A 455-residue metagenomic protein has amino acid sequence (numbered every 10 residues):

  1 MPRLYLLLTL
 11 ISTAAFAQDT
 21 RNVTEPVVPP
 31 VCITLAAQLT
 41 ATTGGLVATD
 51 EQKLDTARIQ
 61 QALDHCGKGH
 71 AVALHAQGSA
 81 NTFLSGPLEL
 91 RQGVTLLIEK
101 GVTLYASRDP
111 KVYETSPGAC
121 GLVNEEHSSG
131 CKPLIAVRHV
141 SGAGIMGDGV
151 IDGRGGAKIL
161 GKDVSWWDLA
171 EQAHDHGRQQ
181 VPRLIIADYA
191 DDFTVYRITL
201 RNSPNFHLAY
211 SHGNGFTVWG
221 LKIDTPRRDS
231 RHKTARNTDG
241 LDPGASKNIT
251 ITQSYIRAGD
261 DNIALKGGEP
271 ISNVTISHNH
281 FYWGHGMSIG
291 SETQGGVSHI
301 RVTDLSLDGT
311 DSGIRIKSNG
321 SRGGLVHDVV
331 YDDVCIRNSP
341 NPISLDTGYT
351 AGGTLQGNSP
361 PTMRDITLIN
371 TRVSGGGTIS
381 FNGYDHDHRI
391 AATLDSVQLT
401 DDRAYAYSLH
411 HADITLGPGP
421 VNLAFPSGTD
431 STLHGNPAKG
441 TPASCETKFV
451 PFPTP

Functional and structural regions predicted by a protein language model:
M1-Y189, T194-Y196, W219-K233, T393-D395 (+1 more regions): Extracellular "leader-to-stem" segments immediately downstream of a signal peptide or signal-anchor in secreted/lumenal
A57, V72-A73, G78-N81, L88 (+14 more regions): Folded extracytoplasmic luminal domains of secretory or organellar precursors
I59-H65, T82-Q92, R197, F206-H212 (+6 more regions): Short, T/G/N/S-enriched strand-turn elements that build extracellular solenoid repeat scaffolds
G78, H212-N214, G267-E269, T293 (+3 more regions): Active-site-proximal loop/turn and secondary-structure-junction residues that shape catalytic pockets, frequently
S85, A106-D109, R154-K158, P204-Y210 (+8 more regions): Short glycine/acidic-rich loop motifs that flank beta-strands on beta-rich extracellular proteins
L96, Q294-G296, S321-G323: Short glycine/serine/proline-enriched coil/turn segments at secondary-structure junctions
K100-G101, S141-V150, D191-N202, N214-D229 (+7 more regions): Right-handed parallel beta-helix
G313-P455: Extracellular beta-rich repeat passengers
